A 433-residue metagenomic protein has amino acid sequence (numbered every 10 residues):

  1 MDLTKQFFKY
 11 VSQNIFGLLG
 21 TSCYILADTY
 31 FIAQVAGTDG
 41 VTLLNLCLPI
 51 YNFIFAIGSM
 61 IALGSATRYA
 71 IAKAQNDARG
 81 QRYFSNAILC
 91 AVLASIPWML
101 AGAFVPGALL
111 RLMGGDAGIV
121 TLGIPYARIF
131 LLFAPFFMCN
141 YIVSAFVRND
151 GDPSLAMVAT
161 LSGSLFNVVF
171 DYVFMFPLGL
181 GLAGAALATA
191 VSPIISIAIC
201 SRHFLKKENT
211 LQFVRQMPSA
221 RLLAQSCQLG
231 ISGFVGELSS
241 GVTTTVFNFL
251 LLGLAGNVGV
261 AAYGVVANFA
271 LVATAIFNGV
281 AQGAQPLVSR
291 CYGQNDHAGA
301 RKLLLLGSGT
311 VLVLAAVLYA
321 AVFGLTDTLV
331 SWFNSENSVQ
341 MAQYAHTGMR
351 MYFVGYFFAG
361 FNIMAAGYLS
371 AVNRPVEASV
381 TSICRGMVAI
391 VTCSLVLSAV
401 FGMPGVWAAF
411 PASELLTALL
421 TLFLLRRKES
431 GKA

Functional and structural regions predicted by a protein language model:
M1-I15, Y69-P135, P177-I231, V288-G355 (+1 more regions): Short alpha-helical transmembrane segments in multi-pass integral membrane proteins
N14-L63, T67, F130-F137, A224-R290 (+5 more regions): Transmembrane helix-bundle signature of multi-pass secondary active exporters and lipid flippases
L26, V35-T38, A72, N149-D150 (+5 more regions): Helix-loop interface residues and adjacent transmembrane-helix termini in multi-pass membrane transporters, primarily
T29, G102, A145, D171 (+8 more regions): Structural signal for membrane-spanning alpha-helices in multi-pass inner-membrane proteins, emphasizing helix cores
T29, T38-V41, P153, L182 (+4 more regions): Membrane-helix interface/capping residues of multi-pass secondary transporters
V41-I96, L100, F137-A156, A262-T326 (+1 more regions): Small-residue-rich hydrophobic transmembrane alpha-helices
F53-A56, N167-D171, I197-S201, L271-A275 (+3 more regions): Hydrophobic transmembrane alpha-helices of multi-pass small-molecule transporters
A62, I129-R148, A156-N167, A185-A198 (+4 more regions): Short runs within selected transmembrane alpha-helices of multi-pass transporters and secretion channels
